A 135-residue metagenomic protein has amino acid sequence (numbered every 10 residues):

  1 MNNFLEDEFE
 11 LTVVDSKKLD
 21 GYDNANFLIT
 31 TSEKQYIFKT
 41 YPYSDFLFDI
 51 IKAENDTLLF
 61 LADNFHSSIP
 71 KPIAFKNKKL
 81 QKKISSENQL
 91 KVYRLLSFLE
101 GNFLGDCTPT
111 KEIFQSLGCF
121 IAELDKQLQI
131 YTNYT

Functional and structural regions predicted by a protein language model:
M1, E8-E10, S86-K91: N-terminal start-of-domain structural block
M1, Y22-A25, E54: Short N-terminal amphipathic alpha-helix/helix-capping patch enriched in small hydrophobics with frequent Ser/Thr
M1-E8, I130-Y134: An alpha-helical support segment within catalytic cores of ATP-dependent transferases
N2-N3, D20, Q35: Short amphipathic alpha-helical segments
L5-V13, N64-S68: Short secondary-structure junctions
E8-T30: ATP-binding glycine-rich phosphate-binding loop
S32-Y134: ATP-binding pocket architecture of kinase catalytic cores
